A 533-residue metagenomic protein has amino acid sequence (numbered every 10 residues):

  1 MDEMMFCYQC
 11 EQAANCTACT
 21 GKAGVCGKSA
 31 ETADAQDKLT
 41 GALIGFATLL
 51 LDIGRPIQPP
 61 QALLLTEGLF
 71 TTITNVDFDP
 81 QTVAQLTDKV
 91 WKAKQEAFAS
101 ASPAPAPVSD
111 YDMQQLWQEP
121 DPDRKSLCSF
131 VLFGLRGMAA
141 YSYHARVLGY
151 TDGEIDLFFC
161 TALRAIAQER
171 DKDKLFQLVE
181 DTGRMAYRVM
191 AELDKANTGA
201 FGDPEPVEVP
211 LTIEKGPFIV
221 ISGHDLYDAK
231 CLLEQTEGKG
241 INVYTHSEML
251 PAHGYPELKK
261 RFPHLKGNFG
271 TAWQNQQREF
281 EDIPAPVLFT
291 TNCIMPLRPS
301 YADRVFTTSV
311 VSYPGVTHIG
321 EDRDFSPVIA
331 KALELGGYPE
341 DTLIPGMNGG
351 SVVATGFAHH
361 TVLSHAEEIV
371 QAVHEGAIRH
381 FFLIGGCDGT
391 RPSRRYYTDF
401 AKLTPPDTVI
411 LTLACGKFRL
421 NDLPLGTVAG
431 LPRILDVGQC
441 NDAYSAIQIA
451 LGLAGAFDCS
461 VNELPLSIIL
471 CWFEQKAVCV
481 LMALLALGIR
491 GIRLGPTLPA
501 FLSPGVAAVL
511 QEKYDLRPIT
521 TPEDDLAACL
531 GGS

Functional and structural regions predicted by a protein language model:
D2-T32, Q36-D37, I44-G45, R55 (+1 more regions): Anaerobic metallocofactor- and corrinoid-dependent redox/one-carbon enzyme cores, especially those from methanogenesis
I44-A200: Electropositive, gly/pro-rich neighborhoods at or near active sites that engage anionic ligands
